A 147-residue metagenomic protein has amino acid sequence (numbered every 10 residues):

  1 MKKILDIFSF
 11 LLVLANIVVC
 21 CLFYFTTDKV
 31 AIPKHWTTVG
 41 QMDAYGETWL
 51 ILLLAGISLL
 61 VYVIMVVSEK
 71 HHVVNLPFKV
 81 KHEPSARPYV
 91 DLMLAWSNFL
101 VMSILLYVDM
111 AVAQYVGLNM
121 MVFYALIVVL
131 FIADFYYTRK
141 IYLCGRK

Functional and structural regions predicted by a protein language model:
M1-L14: Alpha-helical transmembrane segments and their helix-start/interface "positive-inside/aromatic belt" motifs in integral
A15-V19, I57-M65, L130-D134: Alpha-helical transmembrane segments of multipass membrane proteins
C21-L52: Active-site and channel-lining beta-strand-loop segments that bind or position nucleotide-derived/phosphorylated
F23-T26, L60-P77, Y136-C144: Membrane-water interface of transmembrane alpha-helices
Q41-L60, V90-A95: Interfacial helix-start motif at the membrane-water boundary
K70-L94: Cytoplasmic juxtamembrane regions at transmembrane-helix boundaries
D91-Y107: Hydrophobic alpha-helical membrane segments
I104-K147: Alpha-helical transmembrane segments of multi-pass integral membrane proteins, characterized by long hydrophobic
